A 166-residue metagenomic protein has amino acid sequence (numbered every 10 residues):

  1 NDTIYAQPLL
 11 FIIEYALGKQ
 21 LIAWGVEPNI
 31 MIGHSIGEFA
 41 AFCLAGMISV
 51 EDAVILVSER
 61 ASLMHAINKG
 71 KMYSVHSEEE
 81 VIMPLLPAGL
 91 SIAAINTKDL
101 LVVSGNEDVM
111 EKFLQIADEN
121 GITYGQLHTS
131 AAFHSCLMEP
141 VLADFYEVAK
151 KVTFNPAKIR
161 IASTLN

Functional and structural regions predicted by a protein language model:
N1-A88, N96, N120-A132, C136 (+1 more regions): FabD-like malonyl-/acyl-CoA
M47-E51, V109, V141-F145: Short, hinge-like loop/turn segments at secondary-structure boundaries
E79, G105-M110: Helix N-cap motif at beta-to-alpha junctions
I82, I92, M110-F113: Hydrophobic, small-residue-rich alpha-helical packing segments that form membrane-like cores
M83, A132-N166: Conserved, helical-rich catalytic subdomain that frames metal- and/or nucleotide-binding sites in enzyme alpha/beta
S91-A93, K151: A generic local secondary-structure boundary/capping motif
D99-S104: A generic structural motif
M110-I122: Charge-rich, low-aromatic oligomerization/scaffolding segments with amphipathic character
